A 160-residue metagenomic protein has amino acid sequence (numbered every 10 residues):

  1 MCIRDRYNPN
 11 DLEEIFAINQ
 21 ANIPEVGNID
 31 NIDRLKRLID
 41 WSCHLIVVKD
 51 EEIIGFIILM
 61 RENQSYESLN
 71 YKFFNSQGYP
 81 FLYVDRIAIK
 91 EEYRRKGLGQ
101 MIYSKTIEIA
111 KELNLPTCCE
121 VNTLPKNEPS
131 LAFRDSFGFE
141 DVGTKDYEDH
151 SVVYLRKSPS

Functional and structural regions predicted by a protein language model:
M1-I3: Short, small-residue-biased leader/transition segments that mark boundaries at the very start of proteins
P24-D50: Active-site rim helix/loop that mediates acceptor-substrate recognition in acyltransferases
R37-V47, G55, M60-Q64, Y83: A short helix-loop-beta-strand connector motif used in the catalytic cores of GNAT acetyltransferases and, in some
I58-R86: Conserved acyl-donor/pantetheine-binding loop and adjacent beta-alpha core of acyl/acetyltransferases and related
D85-R94, T123-L124: A short, internal acetyl-CoA/4′-phosphopantetheine-binding micro-motif in the GNAT/acyltransferase core
I89, R95-E108, S136: Conserved acetyl-CoA-binding loop-helix of GNAT-fold acetyltransferases
A110-T123: Conserved GNAT acetyl-CoA-binding A-motif
L124-G143: Conserved active-site alpha-helix within GNAT-family acetyltransferase domains
